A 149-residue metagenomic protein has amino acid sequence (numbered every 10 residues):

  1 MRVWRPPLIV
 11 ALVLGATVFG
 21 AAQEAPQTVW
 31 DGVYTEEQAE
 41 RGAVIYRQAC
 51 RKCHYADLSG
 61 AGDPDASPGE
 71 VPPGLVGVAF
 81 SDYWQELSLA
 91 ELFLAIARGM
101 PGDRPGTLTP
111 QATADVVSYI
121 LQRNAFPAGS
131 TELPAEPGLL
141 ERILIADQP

Functional and structural regions predicted by a protein language model:
M1-V3: N-terminal secretory signal peptides that target proteins for export/translocation
P7-T17: Bacterial N-terminal signal peptides
G20-I45, A61: Electrostatic cytochrome c docking/interface patches
P26-Q27, P105-P149: Flexible coil segments in periplasmic/lumen-exposed cytochrome c-class electron-transfer proteins
G32-E36, D57-P101: Gly/Gly-Pro-rich "capping" loops immediately C-terminal to redox-active cysteine motifs in periplasmic/lumenal
Q38, S88, L108-A112: An acidic site on a long C-lobe helix of protein kinase domains
G42, Y46-D57, V116, I120: The canonical Cys-X-X-Cys-His
